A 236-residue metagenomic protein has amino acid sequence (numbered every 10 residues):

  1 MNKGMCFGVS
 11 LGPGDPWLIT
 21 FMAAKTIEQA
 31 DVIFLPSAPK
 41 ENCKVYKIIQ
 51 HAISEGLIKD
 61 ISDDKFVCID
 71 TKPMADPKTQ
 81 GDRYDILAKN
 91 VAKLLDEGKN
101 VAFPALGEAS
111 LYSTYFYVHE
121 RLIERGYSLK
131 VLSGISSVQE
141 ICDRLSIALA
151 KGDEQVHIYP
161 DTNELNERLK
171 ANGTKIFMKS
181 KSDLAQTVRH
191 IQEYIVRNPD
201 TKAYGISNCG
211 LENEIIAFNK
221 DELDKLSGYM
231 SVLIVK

Functional and structural regions predicted by a protein language model:
M1-P16, F21-Y127, A217-D221, S231-V232: Class I S-adenosyl-L-methionine
C6, F66-C68, L129-V131, I158 (+1 more regions): Conserved beta-strand scaffold positions in the cores of enzyme catalytic domains, especially in NTP/NDP-utilizing
C6, K170-K236: A contiguous loop/helix-start segment that scaffolds small-molecule binding in enzyme catalytic cores
K40-N42, S136-Q139, L211-E212: Short gly/pro/ser/thr-enriched loop/turn and capping motifs at secondary-structure boundaries
D70, A105, P160, K179-S180 (+1 more regions): Short, structured patches in soluble enzyme cores that scaffold and shape functional sites
T71-P77, E164-N166, L211-N213: A short acidic, often aromatic-flanked loop/helix-cap motif at beta-alpha or helix-coil junctions that lines enzyme
N90-L95, P160-R168, D183-Q192: A short, acidic, amphipathic alpha-helical segment used as a generic capping/interface helix at domain edges
G107-A171, D224: Class I SAM-dependent methyltransferase SAM-binding "motif I" and its flanking Rossmann-like core
